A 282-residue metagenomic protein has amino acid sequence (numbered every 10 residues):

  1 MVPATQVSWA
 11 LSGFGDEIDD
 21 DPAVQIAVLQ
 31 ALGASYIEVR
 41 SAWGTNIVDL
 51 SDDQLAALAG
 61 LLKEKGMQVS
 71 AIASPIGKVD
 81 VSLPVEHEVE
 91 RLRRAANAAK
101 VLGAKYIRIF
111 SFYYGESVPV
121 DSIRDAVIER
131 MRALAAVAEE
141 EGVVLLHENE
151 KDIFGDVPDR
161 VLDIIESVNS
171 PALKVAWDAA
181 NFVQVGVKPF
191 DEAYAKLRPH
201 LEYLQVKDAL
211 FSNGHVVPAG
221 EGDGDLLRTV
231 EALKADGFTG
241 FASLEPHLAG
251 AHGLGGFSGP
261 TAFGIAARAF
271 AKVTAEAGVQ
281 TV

Functional and structural regions predicted by a protein language model:
V2-S12, Q68-V79, S111-Y114: N-terminal small/glycine-rich loop or linker at the start of catalytic domains across soluble metabolic enzymes
V2-S35, K63, G103, P158-W177 (+1 more regions): Histidine-acidic metal/acid-base catalytic patches
E17-D19, S41-W43, P75-K78, S111-G115 (+4 more regions): Active-site-proximal loop/turn and secondary-structure-junction residues that shape catalytic pockets, frequently
D20-A27, G60-K65, D80-V175, V183-Q184 (+2 more regions): Active-site acidic/histidine proton-transfer and metal-coordination neighborhood in alpha/beta enzyme cores
E38, A71-A73, R108, L146 (+2 more regions): Conserved beta-strand positions in the central sheet of alpha/beta enzyme cores
V39-L62, F112-V118: Glycine-rich, proline-tolerant flexible connector loops at the mouths of alpha/beta enzymes
V48-D52, V81-E86, V118-I123, G186-P189 (+2 more regions): Short, solvent-exposed loop/turn segments at secondary-structure boundaries
L58, A95, L134, A266 (+1 more regions): Hydrophobic alpha-helical packing residues
